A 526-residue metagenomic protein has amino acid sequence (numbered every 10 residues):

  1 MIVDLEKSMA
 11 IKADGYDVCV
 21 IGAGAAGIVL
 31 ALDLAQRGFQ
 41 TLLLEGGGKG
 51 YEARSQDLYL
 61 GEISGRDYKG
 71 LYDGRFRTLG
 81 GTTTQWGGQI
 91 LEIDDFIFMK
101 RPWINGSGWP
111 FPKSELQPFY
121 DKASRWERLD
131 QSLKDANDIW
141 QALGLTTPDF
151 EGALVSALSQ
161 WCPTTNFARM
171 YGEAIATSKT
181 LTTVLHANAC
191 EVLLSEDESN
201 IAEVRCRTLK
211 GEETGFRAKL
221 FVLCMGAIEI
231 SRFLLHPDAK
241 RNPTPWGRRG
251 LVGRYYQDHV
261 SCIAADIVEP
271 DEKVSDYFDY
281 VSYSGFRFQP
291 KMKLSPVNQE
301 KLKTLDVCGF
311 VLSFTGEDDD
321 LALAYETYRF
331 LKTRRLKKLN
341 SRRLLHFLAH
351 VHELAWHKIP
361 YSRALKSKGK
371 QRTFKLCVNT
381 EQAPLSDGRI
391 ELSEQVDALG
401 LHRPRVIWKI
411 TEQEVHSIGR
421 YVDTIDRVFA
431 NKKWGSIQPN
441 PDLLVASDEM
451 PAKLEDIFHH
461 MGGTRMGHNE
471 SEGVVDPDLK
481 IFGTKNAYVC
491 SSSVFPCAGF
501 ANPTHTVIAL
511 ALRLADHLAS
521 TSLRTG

Functional and structural regions predicted by a protein language model:
M1-V18, Q36-R37, S520-R524: Extreme N-terminal leader/targeting segments of oxidoreductases
V18-L43: N-terminal Rossmann-like FAD-binding beta1-loop-alpha1 element of flavoenzymes
Q36, K49-G50, Y72-D73, V192-S195 (+4 more regions): Glycine-rich loop(s) and the adjacent beta-strand/alpha-helix scaffold that form part
L60-A136, A383-E394, A398: Redox-cofactor-proximal catalytic regions of oxidoreductases
P102-N105, W109-E196, N200-I201, K453-D456: Conserved redox-cofactor binding core of oxidoreductases
V184-L193, D197, I359-R389, L399-C497 (+1 more regions): A glycine-rich dinucleotide-binding beta-alpha-beta segment and adjacent secondary-structure elements that constitute
R249-V252, S261, A265-H402, I457-H460 (+2 more regions): FAD cofactor-binding and catalytic pocket of flavoenzymes
C497-A515: A conserved FAD-binding loop/helix module that cradles the flavin
